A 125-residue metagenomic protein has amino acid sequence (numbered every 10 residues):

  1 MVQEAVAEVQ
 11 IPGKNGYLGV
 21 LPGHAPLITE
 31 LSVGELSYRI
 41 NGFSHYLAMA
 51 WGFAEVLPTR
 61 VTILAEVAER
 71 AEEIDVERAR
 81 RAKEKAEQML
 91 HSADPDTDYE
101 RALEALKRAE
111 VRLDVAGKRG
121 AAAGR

Functional and structural regions predicted by a protein language model:
M1-R81: Compact, glycine-rich, soluble single-domain proteins
A68-R125: Acidic/glycine-rich phosphate/pyrophosphate-binding loops and surrounding catalytic core that coordinate Mg2+
